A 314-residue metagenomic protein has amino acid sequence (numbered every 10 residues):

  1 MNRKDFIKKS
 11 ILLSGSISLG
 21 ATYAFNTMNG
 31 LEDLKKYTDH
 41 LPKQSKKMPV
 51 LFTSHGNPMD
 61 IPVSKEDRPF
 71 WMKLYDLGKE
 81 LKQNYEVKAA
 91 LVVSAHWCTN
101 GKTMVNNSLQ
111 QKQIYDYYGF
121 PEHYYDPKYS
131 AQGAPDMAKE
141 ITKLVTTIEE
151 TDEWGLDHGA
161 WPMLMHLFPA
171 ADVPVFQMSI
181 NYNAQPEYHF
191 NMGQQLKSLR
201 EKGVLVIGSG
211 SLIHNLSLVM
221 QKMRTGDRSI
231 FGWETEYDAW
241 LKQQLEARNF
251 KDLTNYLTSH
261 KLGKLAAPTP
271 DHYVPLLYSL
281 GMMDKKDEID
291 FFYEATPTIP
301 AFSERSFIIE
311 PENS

Functional and structural regions predicted by a protein language model:
D5-T27: N-terminal export signals
S10, V173, S198-R200, L205 (+1 more regions): Surface-exposed, charge/polar-rich loops and edge strands
L31-D152: A short aromatic-anchored loop/beta-hairpin motif
P49-S54, A89-S94, M178, L199-L212 (+1 more regions): Beta-strand elements within well-structured catalytic alpha/beta cores of enzymes that handle phosphate/sulfate esters
V63, E187-M192, S217-K222: A short secondary-structure junction signal
F70-E80, Y188-K202: Long, well-ordered alpha-helical scaffolding segments within enzyme catalytic domains, especially pronounced
Y115-Y124, A184, F231-D238: Acidic, His- and aromatic-enriched active-site or binding-groove loops in soluble protein domains that engage sugars
M137-F190: Internal, conserved structured core segments that host functional sites
